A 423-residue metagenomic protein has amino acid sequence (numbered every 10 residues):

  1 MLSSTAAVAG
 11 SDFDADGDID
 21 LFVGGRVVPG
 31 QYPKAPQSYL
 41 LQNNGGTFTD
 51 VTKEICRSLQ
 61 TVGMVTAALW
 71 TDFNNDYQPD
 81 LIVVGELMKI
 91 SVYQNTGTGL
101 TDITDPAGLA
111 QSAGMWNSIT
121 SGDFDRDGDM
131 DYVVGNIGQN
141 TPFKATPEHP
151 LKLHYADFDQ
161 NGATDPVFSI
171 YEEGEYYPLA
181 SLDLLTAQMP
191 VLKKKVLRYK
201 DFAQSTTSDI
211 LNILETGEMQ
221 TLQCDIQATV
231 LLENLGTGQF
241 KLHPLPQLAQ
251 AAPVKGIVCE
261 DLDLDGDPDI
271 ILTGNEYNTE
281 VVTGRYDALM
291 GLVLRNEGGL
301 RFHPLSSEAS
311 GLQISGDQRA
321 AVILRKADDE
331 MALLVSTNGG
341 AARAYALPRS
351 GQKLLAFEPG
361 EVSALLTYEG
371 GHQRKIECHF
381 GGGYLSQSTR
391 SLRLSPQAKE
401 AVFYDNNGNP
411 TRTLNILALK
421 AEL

Functional and structural regions predicted by a protein language model:
M1-F13, A35-P36, V51-R57: Asp-box/WD-like beta-propeller blade repeats and closely related beta-sheet repeat scaffolds
T5-A15, I19, V65-N75, P79 (+6 more regions): Beta-propeller blade termini
G17-V23, Y77-P79, G128-V134, G162-I170 (+4 more regions): Glycine-aliphatic tripeptides that mark coil-to-beta-strand junctions in extracellular and membrane proteins
G30-Q31, Q37-L40, K89-V92, T229 (+2 more regions): Structural signal for beta-propeller blades
K53-L59, P106-A110, S169-K195, V230 (+2 more regions): Surface-exposed loop and turn segments in beta-propeller and other repeat-based domains that flank or scaffold
E54-G97, L109-W116, Y199-A203, S208-G266 (+1 more regions): Beta-propeller domains
C56, T101, Q139-K152, N161 (+4 more regions): Gly/Ser/Thr/Pro-enriched helix-cap/hinge segments flanking short amphipathic alpha-helices
L151-D209, I213: Extended catalytic-interface subdomain
